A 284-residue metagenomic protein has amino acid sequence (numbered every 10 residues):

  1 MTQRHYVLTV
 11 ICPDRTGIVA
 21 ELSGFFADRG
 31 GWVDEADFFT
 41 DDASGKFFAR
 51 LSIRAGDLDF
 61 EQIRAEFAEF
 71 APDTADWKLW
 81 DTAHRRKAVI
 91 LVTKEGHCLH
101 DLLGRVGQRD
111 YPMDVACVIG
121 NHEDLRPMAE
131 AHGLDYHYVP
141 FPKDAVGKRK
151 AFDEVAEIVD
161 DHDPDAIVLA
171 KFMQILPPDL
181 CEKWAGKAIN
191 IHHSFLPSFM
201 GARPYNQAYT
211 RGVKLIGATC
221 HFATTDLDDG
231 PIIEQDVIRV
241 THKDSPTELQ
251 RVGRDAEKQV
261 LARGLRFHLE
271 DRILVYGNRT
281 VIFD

Functional and structural regions predicted by a protein language model:
T2-P13: Short glycine-/aliphatic-rich beta-strand segments at the starts of folded cytosolic domains
T9, W32, F48-S52: Short, conserved beta-strand segments within well-ordered enzyme catalytic domains that often line or immediately flank
A20-E21, R263: Alpha-helical macromolecular-interaction surfaces
L22-F26, F38: Basic, Lys/Arg-rich alpha-helical nucleic-acid-recognition elements, primarily the DNA-binding modules of transcription
A27-V33, A71-A75: Short secondary-structure junctions
F39-D284: One-carbon transfer enzymes
